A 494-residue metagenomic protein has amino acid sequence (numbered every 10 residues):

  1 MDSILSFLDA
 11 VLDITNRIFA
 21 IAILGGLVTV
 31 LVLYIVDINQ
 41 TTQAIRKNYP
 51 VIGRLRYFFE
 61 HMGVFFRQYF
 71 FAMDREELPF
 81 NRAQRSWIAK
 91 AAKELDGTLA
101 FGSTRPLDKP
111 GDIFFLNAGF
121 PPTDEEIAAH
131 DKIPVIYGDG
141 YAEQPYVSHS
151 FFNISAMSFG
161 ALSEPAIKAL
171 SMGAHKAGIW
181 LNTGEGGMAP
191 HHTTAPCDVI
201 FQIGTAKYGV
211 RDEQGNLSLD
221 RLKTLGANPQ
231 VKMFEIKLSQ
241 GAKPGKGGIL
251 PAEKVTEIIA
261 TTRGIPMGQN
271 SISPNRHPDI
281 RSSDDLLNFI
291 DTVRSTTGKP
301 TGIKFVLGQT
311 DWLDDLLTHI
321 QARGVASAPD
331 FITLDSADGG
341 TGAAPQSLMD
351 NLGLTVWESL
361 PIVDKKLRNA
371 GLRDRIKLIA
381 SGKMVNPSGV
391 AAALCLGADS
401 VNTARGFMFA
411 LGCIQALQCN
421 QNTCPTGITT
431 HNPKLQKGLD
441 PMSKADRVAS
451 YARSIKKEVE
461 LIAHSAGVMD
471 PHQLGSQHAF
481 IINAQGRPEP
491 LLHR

Functional and structural regions predicted by a protein language model:
D2-W180, G186-P196, F201-A242, P251-A252 (+1 more regions): Conserved, well-structured core domains of diverse proteins
E164, K168, A177, K223 (+3 more regions): Internal alpha/beta core interface subdomains
G184-G186, K299-K304, P329, R373 (+1 more regions): Flexible, glycine/charged-enriched surface loops at secondary-structure junctions
F201, K207-G209, A252-I280, G342-W357 (+1 more regions): Glycine-rich tight-turn/loop motif centered on a GG-T
V210-L238, T355, K365, I376 (+6 more regions): Phosphate/diphosphate-binding loops
N228-R263, L417-K434, V459: Mobile "lid/hinge" segments at catalytic clefts and subdomain interfaces of large enzymes
P274-Q436: Glycine-rich phosphate/ribose-binding loops and adjacent secondary-structure elements that form binding surfaces
C413-Q477: Active-site or pore-adjacent capping/gating segments
